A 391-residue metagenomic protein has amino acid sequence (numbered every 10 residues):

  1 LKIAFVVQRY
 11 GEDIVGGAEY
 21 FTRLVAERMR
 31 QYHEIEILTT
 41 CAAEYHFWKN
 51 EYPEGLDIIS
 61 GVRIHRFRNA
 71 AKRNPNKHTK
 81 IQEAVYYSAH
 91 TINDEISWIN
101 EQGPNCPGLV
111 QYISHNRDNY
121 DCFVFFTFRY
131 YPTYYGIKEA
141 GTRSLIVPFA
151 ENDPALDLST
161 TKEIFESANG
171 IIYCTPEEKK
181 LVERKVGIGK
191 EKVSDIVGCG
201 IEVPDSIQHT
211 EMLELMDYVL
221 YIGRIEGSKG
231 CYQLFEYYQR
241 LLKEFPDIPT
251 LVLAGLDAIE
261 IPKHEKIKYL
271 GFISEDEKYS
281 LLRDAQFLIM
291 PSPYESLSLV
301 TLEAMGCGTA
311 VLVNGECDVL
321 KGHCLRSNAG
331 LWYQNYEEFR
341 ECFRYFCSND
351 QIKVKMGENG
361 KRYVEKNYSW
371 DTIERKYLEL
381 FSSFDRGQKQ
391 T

Functional and structural regions predicted by a protein language model:
A4, I172, M212-K229, F235-Q239: Conserved donor-binding/catalytic core segment of Leloir-type glycosyltransferases
R143-P154, T161-I207: Donor nucleotide-sugar binding/catalytic pocket of nucleotide-sugar-dependent glycosyltransferases
G255-S280, F287: Nucleotide-activated donor-binding/catalytic signature segment of Leloir-type glycosyltransferases, i.e., the conserved
P293: Aromatic "clamp/platform" in nucleotide-sugar-dependent glycosyltransferases that forms part of the donor/acceptor
S298-T301, L320: Short glycine/serine-rich donor-binding loops of glycosyltransferases
A310-N314: Short hydrophobic beta-strand element within catalytic cores of glycosyltransferases and related nucleotide-activated
K321-R344, Q351-K355: Change "using UDP/GDP/dTDP sugars" to "using nucleotide sugars
Y345, I352-K366, K376-E379: A short, well-ordered alpha-helix in the C-terminal region of glycosyltransferases
